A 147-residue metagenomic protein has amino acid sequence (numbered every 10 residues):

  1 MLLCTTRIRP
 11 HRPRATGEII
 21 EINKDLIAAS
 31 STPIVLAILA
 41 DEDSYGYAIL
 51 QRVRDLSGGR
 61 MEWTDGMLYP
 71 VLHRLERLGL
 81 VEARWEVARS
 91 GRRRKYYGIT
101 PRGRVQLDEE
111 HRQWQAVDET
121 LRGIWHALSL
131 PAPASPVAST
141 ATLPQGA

Functional and structural regions predicted by a protein language model:
L2-E18, V105-A147: Amphipathic alpha-helical dimerization/coiled-coil segments that flank or bridge DNA-binding/regulatory modules
N23-M67: N-terminal helix-turn-helix DNA-binding core of bacterial DNA-binding proteins
S57, V71, T100: Ser/Thr-centric signal marking residues that sit in or immediately flank functional binding/regulatory motifs
Y69-E76: Short, hydrophobic-biased segments on the C-terminal half of alpha helices that form "recognition helices"
G79: Glycine-centered, phosphate/nucleic-acid-interacting loop/turn motifs that mediate DNA/RNA or nucleotide
A83: Short beta-strand "wing" residues that participate in macromolecule-binding interfaces
R89-H111: Basic, amphipathic "hinge/linker" alpha-helix immediately C-terminal to the N-terminal HTH DNA-binding motif
